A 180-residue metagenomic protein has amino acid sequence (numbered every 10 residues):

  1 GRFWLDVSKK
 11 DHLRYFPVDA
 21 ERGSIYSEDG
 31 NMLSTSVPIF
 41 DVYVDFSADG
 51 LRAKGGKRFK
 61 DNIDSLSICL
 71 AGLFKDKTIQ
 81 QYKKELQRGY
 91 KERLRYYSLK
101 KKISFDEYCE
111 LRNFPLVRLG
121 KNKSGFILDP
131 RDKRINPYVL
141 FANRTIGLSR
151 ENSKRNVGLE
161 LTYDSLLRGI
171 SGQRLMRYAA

Functional and structural regions predicted by a protein language model:
G1-A180: Periplasmic/cell-envelope proteins involved in peptidoglycan metabolism and beta-lactam response
